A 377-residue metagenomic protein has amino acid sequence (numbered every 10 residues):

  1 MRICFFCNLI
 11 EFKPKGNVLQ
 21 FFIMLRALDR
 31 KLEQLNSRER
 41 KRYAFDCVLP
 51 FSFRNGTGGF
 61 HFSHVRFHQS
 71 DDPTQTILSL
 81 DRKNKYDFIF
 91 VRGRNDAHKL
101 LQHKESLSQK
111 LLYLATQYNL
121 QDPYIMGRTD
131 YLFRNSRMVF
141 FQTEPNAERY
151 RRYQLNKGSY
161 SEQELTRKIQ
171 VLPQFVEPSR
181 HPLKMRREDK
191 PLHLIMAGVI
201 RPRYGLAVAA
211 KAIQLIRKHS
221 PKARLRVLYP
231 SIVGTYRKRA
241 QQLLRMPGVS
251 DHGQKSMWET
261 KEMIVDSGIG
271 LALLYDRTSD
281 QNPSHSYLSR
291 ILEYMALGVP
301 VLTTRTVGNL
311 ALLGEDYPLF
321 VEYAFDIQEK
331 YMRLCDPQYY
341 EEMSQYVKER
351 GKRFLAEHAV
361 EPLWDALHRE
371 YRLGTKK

Functional and structural regions predicted by a protein language model:
I3-C7, F140, R180, K184-Y204 (+2 more regions): Conserved donor-binding/catalytic core segment of Leloir-type glycosyltransferases
P14-K15, Y204, W258-M263, G270-E293 (+1 more regions): Nucleotide-sugar-dependent
G16-L19, F67, S179, D326 (+1 more regions): A charged, aromatic-enriched C-terminal amphipathic alpha-helix characteristic of glycosyltransferases across folds
L49-F51, R224-K238: Glycosyltransferase donor-sugar binding loop
V91-D96, A115: Short His-centered aromatic/hydrophobic patch
P123, R134-R167, V176-P178, A311 (+1 more regions): A short, active-site helix/loop in glycosyltransferases that binds the activated sugar's phosphate group
Y229, R237-I269: Nucleotide-activated donor-binding/catalytic signature segment of Leloir-type glycosyltransferases, i.e., the conserved
L288, E315-F325, M332-Q338: Conserved acidic donor-binding segment of nucleotide-sugar-dependent glycosyltransferases
